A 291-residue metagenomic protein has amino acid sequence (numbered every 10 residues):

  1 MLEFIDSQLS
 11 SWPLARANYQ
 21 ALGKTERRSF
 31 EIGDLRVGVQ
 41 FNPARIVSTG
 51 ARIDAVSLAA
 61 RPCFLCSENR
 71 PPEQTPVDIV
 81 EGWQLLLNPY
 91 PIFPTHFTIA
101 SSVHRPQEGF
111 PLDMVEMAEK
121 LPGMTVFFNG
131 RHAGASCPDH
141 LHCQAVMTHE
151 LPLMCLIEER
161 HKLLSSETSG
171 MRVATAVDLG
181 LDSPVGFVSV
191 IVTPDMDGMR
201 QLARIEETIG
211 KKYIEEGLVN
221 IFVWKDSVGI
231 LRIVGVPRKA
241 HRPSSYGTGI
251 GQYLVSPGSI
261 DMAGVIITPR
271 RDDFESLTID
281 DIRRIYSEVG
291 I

Functional and structural regions predicted by a protein language model:
M1-D113, F128-R131, T148-I291: Active-site microenvironments that recognize anionic phosphate/pyrophosphate groups
E108-G109, A118-L121: Helix-hairpin-helix/helix-loop-helix acidic hairpins
K120-M154: Active-site beta-strand/loop microenvironment that shapes enzyme catalytic pockets
